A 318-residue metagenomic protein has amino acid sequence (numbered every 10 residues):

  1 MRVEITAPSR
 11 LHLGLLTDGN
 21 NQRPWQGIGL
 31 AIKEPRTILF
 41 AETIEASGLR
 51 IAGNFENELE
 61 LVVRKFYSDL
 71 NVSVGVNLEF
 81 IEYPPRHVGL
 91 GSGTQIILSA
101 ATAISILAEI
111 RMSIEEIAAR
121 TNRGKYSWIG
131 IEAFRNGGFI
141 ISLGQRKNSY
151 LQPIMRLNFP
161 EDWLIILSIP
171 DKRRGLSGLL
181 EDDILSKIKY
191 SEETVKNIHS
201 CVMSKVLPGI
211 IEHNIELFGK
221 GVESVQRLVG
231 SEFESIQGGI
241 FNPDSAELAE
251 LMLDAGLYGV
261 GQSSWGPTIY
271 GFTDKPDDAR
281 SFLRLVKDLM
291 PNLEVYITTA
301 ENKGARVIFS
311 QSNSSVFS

Functional and structural regions predicted by a protein language model:
M1-L90, S105-I114, E301-K303, I308-S310 (+1 more regions): ATP-binding N-lobe of GHMP and related small-molecule kinases
R2-T6, G14-L16, N20-G27, S113-Y258 (+1 more regions): ATP-dependent small-molecule kinase catalytic core of the GHMP/sugar-kinase superfamily and closely related
I32-E34, G93, F159-I165: Short Pro/Gly-enriched coil loops immediately N-terminal to beta-strands
F40-E42, L257-S263: Short, flexible, solvent-exposed loop/turn segments with mixed acidic/basic and small polar residues
S47-L49, F139-I140, I269: Hydrophobic residues embedded in beta-strands of well-ordered beta-sheets
N77-E79, Y270, Y296: A structural signal for isolated positions on well-ordered beta-strands in alpha/beta enzyme cores
E82-I106, Y126-F134, V260-S264: Glycine/serine-rich anion-binding loops at beta->alpha junctions that coordinate negatively charged ligand groups
S264-F272: N-terminal pre-core extensions flanking Radical SAM catalytic domains
